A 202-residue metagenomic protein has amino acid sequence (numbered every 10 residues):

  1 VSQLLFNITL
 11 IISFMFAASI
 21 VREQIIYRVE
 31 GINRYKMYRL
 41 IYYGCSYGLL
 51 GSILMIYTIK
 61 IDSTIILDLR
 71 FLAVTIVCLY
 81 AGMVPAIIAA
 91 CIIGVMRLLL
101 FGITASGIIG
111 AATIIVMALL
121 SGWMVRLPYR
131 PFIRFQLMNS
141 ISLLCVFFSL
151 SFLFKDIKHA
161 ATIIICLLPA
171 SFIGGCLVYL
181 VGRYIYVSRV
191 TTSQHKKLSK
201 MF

Functional and structural regions predicted by a protein language model:
S2-Q3, Y47, C78-Y80, M124 (+1 more regions): Generic ordered-secondary-structure signal
S2-V74: Hydrophobic transmembrane alpha-helices
T9, T58, T64, T75 (+4 more regions): Residue-identity detector for threonine
M15, S19, G44-T58, P85-C166 (+1 more regions): Hydrophobic transmembrane alpha-helices
R22, K36, K60, K155-K158 (+1 more regions): Context-gated lysine
E23-E30, F101, Y186-T191: Perimembrane helix-loop junctions in membrane proteins
L69-A86, L120-M124: Generic transmembrane alpha-helix motif of multi-pass integral membrane proteins
G182-F202: Membrane-proximal helical linkers
